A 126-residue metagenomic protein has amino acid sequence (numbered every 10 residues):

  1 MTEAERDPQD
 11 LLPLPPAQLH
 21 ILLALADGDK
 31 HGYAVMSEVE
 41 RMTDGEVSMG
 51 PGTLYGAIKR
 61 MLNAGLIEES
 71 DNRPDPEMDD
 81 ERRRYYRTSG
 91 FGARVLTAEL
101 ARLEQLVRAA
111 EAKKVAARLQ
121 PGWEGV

Functional and structural regions predicted by a protein language model:
M1-L11: Short, Lys/Arg-enriched N-terminal segment that forms or immediately precedes the first helix of a structured domain
T2, F91-V126: Amphipathic alpha-helical dimerization/coiled-coil segments that flank or bridge DNA-binding/regulatory modules
Q9-T53: N-terminal helix-turn-helix DNA-binding core of bacterial DNA-binding proteins
P13, M78-R82: A generic structural micro-feature
L54-M61: Basic amphipathic alpha-helical segments that dock to polyanions
A64-D79, R87: Beta-hairpin "wing" of winged helix-turn-helix
